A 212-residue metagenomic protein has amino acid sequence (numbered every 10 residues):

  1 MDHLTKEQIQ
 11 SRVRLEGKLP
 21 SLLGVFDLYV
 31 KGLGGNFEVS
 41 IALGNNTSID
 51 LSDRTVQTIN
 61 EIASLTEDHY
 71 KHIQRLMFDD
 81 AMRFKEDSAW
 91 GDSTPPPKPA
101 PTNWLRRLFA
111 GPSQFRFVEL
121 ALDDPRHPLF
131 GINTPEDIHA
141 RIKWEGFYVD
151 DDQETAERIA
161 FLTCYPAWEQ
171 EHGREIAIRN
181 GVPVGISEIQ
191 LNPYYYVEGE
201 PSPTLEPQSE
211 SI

Functional and structural regions predicted by a protein language model:
M1-P128: Long, contiguous N-terminal structural blocks used for assembly/anchoring
M1-Y29, N103-L108, G131-I212: Acidic, proline/glycine-rich low-complexity IDRs
